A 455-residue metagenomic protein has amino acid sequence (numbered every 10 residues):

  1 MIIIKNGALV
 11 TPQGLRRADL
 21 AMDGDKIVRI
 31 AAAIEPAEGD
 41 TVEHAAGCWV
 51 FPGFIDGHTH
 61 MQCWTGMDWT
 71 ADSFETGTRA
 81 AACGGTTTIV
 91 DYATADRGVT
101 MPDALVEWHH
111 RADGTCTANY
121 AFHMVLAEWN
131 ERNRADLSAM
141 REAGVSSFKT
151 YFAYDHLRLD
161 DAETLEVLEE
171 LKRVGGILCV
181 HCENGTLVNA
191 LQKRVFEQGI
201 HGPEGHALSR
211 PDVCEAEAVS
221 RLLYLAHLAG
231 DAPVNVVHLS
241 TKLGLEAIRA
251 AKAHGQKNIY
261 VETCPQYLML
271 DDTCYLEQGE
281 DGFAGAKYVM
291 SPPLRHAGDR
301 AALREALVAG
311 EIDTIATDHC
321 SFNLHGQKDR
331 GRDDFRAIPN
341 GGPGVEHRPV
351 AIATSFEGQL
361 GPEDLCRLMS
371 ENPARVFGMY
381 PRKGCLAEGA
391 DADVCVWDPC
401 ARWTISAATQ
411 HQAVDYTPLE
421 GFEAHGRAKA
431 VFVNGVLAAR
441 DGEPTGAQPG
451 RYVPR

Functional and structural regions predicted by a protein language model:
M1-I3, A8-P52, T445: Histidine-rich, glycine-flanked metal-binding segment
G7, D329-D334, N340, E388-P454: C-terminal cap of metal-dependent C-N hydrolases
G7, L20, D25, G47 (+15 more regions): Divalent metal-coordination and catalytic microenvironments
A46-T115, R132: Metal-associated gating/positioning segment near the N- to mid-region
T86-V90, C116-A121, V145-S147, L225-V234 (+1 more regions): Short, surface-exposed connector motifs at secondary-structure boundaries
P102-A118, V167-V180: Alpha-helix-loop-beta-strand connector modules within alpha/beta enzyme cores
R132-I315: Histidine/acidic residue-rich metal-binding segments in metalloenzymes
H201-D231, G282, A286-Y288, V308-A309 (+2 more regions): His/Asp/Glu-enriched, well-ordered alpha-helical/loop segment that forms or immediately abuts the divalent-metal
